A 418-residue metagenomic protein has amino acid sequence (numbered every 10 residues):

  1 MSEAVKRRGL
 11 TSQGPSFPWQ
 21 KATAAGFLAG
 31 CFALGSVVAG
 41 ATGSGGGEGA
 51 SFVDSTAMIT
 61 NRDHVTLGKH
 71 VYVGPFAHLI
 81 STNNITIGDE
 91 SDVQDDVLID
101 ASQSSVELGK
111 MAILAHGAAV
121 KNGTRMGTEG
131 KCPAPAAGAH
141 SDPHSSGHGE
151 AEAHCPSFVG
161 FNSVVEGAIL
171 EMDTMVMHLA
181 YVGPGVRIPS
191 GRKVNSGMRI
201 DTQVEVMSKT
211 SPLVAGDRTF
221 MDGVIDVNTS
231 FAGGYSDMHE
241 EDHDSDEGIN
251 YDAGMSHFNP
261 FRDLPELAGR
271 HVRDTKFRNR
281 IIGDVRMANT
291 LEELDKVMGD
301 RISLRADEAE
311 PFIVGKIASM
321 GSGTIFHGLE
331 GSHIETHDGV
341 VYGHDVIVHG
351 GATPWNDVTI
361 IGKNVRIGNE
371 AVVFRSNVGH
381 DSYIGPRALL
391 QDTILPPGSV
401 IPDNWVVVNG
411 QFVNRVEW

Functional and structural regions predicted by a protein language model:
M1-W19: N-terminal secretory signal peptides that target proteins for export/translocation
A25-G35: Bacterial N-terminal signal peptides
V38-H78, D142, G233-A309, G315: Extended, small-residue-rich solenoid/repeat segments and analogous flexible loops that form exposed scaffolds
T42-S51, L98, S102-K110, A115-D274 (+2 more regions): Glycine-rich hexapeptide-repeat left-handed beta-helix
R62-T66, T82-I87, I188, D284-E293 (+5 more regions): Short, T/G/N/S-enriched strand-turn elements that build extracellular solenoid repeat scaffolds
Y72-V73, H78, V93, L114 (+5 more regions): Beta-rich extracellular carbohydrate-active architectures
F76-S81, I85, D96-I99, V106 (+9 more regions): Extracellular beta-helix/beta-solenoid repeat scaffolds
